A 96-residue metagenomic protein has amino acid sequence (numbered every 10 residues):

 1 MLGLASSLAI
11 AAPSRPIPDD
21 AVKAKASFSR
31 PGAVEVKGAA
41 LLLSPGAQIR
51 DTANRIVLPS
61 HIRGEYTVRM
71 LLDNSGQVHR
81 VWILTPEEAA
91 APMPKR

Functional and structural regions predicted by a protein language model:
G3-V36, R55-R96: Short, flexible, surface-exposed loop segments at domain boundaries
L41-V57: Beta-strand/loop nucleic-acid-binding surfaces
